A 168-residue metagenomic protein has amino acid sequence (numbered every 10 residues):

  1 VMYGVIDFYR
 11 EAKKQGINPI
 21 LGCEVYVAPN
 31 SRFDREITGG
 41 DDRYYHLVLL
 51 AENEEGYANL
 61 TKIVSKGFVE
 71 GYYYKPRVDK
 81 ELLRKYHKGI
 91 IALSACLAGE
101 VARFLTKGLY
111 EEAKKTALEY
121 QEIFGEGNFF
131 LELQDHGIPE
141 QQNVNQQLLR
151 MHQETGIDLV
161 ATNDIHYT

Functional and structural regions predicted by a protein language model:
V1-T168: Phosphodiester-processing cores and adjacent nucleic acid-binding clamps
